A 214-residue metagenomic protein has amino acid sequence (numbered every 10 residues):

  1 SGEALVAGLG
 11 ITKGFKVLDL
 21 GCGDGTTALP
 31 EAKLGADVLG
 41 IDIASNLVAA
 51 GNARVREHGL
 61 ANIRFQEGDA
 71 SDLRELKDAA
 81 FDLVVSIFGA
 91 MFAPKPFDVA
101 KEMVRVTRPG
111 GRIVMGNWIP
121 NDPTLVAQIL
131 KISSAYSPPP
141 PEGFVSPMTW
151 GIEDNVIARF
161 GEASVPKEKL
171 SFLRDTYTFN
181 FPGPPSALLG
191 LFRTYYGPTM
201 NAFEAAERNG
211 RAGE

Functional and structural regions predicted by a protein language model:
S1, K169-E214: C-terminal helical/coil "lid" or tail adjacent to the Rossmann-like core of SAM-dependent
S1-F15, P30: Conserved alpha-helix/loop element of class I SAM-dependent methyltransferases that forms part of the SAM/SAH-binding
K16-L73, D98: Class I SAM-dependent methyltransferase SAM/SAH-binding core
S71-V84: A short acidic, Gly/Pro-enriched loop at the edge of an enzyme's catalytic core that lines a small-molecule cofactor
D82-F97, I119: A short SAM/SAH-binding and catalytic strip from SAM-dependent methyltransferases
F97-R112: A short glycine-rich, Lys/Arg-flanked "PGG" loop and its adjoining helix->strand segment in the class I
R112-P138: Conserved class I S-adenosyl-L-methionine
T149-S164: Short alpha-helix
